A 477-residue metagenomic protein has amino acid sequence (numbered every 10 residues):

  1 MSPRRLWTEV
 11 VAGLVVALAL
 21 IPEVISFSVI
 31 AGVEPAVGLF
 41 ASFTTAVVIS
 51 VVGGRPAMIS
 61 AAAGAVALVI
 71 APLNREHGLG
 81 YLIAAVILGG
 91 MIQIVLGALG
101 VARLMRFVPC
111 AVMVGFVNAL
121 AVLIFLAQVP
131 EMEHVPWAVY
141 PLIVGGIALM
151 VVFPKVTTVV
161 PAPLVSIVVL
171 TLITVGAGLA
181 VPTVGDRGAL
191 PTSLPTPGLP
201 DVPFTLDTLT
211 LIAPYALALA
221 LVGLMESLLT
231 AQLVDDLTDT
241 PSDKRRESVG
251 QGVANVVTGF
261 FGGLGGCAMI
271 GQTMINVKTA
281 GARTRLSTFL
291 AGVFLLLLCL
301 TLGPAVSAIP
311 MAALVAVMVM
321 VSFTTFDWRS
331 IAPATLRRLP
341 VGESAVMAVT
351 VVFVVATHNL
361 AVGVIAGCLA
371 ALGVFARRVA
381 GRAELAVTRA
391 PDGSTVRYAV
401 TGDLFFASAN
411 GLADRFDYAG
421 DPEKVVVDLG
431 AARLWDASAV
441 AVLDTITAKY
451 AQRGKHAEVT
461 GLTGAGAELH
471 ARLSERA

Functional and structural regions predicted by a protein language model:
M1-L14, A19, I70-T238, L295-L296 (+2 more regions): Core transmembrane helix bundle of multi-pass membrane transport proteins
S2, L6-W7, L14, A19-P56 (+1 more regions): Membrane-embedded helical hairpins/re-entrant loop segments and their flanking transmembrane helices within multi-pass
E23, F40-I49, A63-N74, A291 (+1 more regions): Hydrophobic alpha-helical segments within and immediately flanking transmembrane helices of multi-pass membrane proteins
T45, G64, G89, S166 (+5 more regions): Transmembrane alpha-helical core residues of multi-pass small-molecule transporters, especially secondary transporters
A61-A65, V69, G78-V101, M105 (+1 more regions): Helix-loop-helix junctions within the multi-pass membrane cores of secondary transporters/permeases
L211, Y215, L219, Q232 (+15 more regions): Feature representing long, continuous alpha-helical segments
T325-R476: The feature marks cytosolic C-terminal regulatory regions of anion transporters and related permeases
